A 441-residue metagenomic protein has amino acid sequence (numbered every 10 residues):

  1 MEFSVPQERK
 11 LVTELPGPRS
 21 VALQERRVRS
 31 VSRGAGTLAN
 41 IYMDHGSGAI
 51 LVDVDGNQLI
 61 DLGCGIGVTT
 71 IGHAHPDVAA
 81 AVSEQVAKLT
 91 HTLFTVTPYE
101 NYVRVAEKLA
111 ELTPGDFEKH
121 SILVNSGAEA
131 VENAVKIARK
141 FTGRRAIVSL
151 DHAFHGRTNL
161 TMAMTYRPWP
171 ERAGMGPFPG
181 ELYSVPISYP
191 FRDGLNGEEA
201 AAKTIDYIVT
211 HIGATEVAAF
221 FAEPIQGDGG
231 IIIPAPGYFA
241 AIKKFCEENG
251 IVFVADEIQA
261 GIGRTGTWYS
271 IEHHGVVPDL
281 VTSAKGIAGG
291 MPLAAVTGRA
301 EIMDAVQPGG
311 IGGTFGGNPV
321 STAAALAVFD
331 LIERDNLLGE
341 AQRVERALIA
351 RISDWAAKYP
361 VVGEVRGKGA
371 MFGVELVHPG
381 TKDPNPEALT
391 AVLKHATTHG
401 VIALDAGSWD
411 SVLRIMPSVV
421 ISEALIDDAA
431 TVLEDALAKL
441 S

Functional and structural regions predicted by a protein language model:
M1-S441: Conserved N-terminal phosphate-binding loop of PLP-dependent enzymes in the Aspartate aminotransferase
